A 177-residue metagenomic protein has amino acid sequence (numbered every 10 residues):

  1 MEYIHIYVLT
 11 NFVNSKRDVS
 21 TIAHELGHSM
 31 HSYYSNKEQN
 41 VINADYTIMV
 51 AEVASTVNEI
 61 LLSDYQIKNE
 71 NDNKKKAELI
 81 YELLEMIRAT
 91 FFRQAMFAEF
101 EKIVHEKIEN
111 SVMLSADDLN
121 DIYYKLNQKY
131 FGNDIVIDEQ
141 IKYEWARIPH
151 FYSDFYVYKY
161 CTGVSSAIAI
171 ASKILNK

Functional and structural regions predicted by a protein language model:
M1-K177: Cation-handling catalytic/transport regions enriched in His/Asp/Glu
